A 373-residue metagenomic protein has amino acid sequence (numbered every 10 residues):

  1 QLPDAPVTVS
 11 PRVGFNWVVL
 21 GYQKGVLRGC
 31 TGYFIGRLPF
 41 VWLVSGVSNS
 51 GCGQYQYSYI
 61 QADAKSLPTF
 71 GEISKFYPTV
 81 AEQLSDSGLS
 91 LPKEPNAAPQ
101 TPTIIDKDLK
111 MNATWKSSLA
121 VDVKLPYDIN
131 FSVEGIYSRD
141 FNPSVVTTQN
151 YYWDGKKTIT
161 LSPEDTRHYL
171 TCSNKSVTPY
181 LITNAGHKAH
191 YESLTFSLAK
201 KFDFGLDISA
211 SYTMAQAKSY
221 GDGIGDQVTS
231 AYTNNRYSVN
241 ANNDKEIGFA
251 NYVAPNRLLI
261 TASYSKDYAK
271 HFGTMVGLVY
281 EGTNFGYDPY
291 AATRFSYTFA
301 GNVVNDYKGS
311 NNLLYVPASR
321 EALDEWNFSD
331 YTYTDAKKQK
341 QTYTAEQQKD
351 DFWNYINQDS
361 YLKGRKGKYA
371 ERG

Functional and structural regions predicted by a protein language model:
Q1, P99-I105, K175-T183, V239-E246 (+1 more regions): Extracytoplasmic loops and strand-loop junctions of Gram-negative outer membrane beta-barrel proteins
Q1-N184, V303-L314: Solvent-exposed loop/turn elements at secondary-structure boundaries
V7-V9, A113-W115, H190-E192, A254-L258 (+1 more regions): Residues that define the transmembrane beta-barrel architecture of outer-membrane proteins
P39-V41, G221-D222, P289-A291: A short acidic (Asp/Glu
V47-N49, Y152-W153, T229-S230, T293-Y297: Juxtamembrane/interface motifs at transmembrane-helix termini
S87-L91, M275-G373: Extracytoplasmic gating/loop element in the C-terminal half of outer-membrane beta-barrel translocons and assembly
S132-G273, G277-G286: Gram-negative outer-membrane beta-barrel transporters
